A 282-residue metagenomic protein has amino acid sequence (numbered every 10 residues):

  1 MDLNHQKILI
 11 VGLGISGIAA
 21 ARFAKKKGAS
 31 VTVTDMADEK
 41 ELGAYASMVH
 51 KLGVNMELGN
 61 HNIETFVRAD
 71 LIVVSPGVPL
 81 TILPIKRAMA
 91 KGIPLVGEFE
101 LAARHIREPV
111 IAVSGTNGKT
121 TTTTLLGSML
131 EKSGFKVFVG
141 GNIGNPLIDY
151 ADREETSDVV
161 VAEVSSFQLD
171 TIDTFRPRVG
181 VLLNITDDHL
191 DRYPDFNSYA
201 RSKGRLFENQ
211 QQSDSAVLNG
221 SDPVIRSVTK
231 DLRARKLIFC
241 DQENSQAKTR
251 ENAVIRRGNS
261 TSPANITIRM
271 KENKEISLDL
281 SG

Functional and structural regions predicted by a protein language model:
M1-G97, L101: N-terminal leader/targeting and accessory segments in enzymes
Q6, V11-L13, P194-N197, A234-G282: Adenine nucleotide phosphate-binding catalytic loops in nucleotide-utilizing enzymes
L13, D35-M36, G115, N142 (+1 more regions): Cofactor-binding loop segments of dinucleotide-utilizing enzymes, especially the Rossmann-like FAD- and NAD(P)+-binding
K25-K26, S47, E64-V67, P76-G220 (+1 more regions): Phosphate-binding loop of NTP-binding sites
T32-T34, E57, V73, S215-N219 (+1 more regions): Short, hydrophobic beta-strand segments that form beta-sheet elements in well-ordered domains
L58, V74, V113, L278-L280: Hydrophobic residues in beta-strands and at strand termini
N62-V67, L101-R104, Q242-T249, S262: A short acidic, often aromatic-flanked loop/helix-cap motif at beta-alpha or helix-coil junctions that lines enzyme
